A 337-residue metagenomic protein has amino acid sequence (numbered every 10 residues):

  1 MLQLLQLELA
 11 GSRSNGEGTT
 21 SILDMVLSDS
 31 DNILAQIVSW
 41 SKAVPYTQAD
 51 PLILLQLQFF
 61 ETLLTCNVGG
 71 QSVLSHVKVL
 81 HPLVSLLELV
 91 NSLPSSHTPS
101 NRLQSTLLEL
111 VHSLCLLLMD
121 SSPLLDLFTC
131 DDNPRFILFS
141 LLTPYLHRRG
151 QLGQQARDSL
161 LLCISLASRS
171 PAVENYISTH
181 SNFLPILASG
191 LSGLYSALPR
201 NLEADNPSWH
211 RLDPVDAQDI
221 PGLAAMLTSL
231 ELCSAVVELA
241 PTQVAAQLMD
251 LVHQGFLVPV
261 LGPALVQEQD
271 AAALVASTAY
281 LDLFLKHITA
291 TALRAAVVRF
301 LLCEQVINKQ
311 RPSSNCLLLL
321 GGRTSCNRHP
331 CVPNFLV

Functional and structural regions predicted by a protein language model:
M1-N206, D219-A225, E238-G255, K286-L301: Elongated alpha-helical scaffolds that mediate protein-protein interactions in large eukaryotic proteins, primarily
L4, L107, L142, L187 (+4 more regions): Generic low-polarity alpha-helical segments
L110, L141-Y145, D158-L162, L232 (+4 more regions): Short, hydrophobic/aromatic alpha-helical segments in well-folded domains
R211-A217: Short coil/linker segments at helix-helix boundaries
A235-V337: Eukaryotic scaffolding regions of large macromolecular assemblies
